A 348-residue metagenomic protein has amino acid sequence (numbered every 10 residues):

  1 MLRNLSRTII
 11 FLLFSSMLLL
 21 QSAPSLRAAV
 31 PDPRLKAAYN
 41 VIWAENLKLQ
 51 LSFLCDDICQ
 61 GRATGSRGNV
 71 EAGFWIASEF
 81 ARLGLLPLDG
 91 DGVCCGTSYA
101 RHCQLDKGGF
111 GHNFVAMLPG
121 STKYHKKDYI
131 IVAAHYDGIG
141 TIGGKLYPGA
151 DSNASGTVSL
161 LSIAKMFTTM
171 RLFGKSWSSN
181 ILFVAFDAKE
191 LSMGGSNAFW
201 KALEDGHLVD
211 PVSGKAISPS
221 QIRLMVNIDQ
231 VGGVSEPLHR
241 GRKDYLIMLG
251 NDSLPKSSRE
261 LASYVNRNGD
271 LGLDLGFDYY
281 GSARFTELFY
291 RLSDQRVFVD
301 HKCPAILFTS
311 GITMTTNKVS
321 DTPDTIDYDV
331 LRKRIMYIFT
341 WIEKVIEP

Functional and structural regions predicted by a protein language model:
I10-Q21: Bacterial N-terminal signal peptides
S25-P87: N-terminal hydrophobic or amphipathic helices/low-complexity stretches enriched in small/hydrophobic/Pro/Gly
P33-V41, D57-R67, R101-L105, I142-N153 (+4 more regions): Second-shell loop/turn segments in exported
L54, F80, L105-G143: Acidic/His- and Gly-rich active-site-bordering loop/insert found across diverse amide/peptide-bond hydrolases
R62-P119, G276: A non-catalytic alpha/beta surface segment that caps or lines the substrate-entry region of metallo-dependent hydrolase
A116, V132-M193, I338: Alpha-helical metal-binding/catalytic segments enriched in His/Glu/Asp
F186-Q295, V299, A305-L307: Metal-dependent peptidase/peptidase-like ectodomains
T309-P348: His/Asp/Glu-rich mid-to-C-terminal helical/loop segments that flank catalytic regions of hydrolases
